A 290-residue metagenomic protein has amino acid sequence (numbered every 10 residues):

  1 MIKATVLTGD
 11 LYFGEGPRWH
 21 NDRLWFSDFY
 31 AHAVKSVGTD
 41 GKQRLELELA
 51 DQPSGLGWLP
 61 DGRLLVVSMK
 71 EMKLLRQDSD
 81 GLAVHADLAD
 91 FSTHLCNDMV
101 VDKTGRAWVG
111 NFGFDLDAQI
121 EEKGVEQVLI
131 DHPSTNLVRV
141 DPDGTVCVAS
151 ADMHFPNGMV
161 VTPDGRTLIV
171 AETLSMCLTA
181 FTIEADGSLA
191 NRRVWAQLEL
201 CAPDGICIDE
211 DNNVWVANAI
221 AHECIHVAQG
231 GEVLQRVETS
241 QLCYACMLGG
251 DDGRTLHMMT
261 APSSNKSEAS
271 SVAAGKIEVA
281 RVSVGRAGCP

Functional and structural regions predicted by a protein language model:
K3-T8, G41-E48, L82-A89, T145-A151 (+2 more regions): A short beta-strand motif characteristic of beta-propeller blades
T8-R23, L49-S68, D90-A107, G113-D115 (+5 more regions): Beta-rich, blade/repeat-based domains predominating in secreted/periplasmic proteins but also intracellular
F29, M69, F112-F114, T173 (+2 more regions): Short loop/turn segments immediately following the C-termini of beta-strands
A33-K35, K73-L75, T135-V138, C177-T179 (+2 more regions): A short loop-to-beta-strand structural motif that recurs across blades of beta-propeller domains
V109-H132, A261-A274: Short, conserved, GDST-rich strand-edge loop motifs in beta-rich repeat architectures
Q127-D143, A273-V284: Beta-propeller blade signature
F181-S188, V282-A287: Short loop/turn segments immediately following beta-strands, especially the blade-tip and inter-blade linker loops
M247-P290: Blade-level signature of beta-propeller repeat domains, shared across WD40, Kelch, NHL, RCC1 and BNR/Asp-box propellers
